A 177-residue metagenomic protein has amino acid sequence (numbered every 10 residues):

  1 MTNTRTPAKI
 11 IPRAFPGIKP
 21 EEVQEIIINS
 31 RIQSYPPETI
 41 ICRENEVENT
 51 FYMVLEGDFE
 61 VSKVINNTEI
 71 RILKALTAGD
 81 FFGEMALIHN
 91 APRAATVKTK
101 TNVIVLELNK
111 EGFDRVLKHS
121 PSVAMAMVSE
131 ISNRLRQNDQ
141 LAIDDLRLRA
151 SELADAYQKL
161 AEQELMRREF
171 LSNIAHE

Functional and structural regions predicted by a protein language model:
M1-P37: Cyclic nucleotide-binding regulatory module and flanking cytosolic helices
A14, T39-N102, F113: Cyclic nucleotide-binding regulatory domains
E22-V23, R93-A94, E111-S151: A small-molecule sensor/coupling module
I72, M127, F170: DHp/HisKA histidine-phosphotransfer helix
V103-L108: A short hydrophobic beta-strand segment most commonly corresponding to one strand of the jelly-roll/cupin
D144, L148-E152, Y157-L165: Signal-transducing coiled-coil linker helices
K159-E177: Primarily the dimerization/phosphotransfer
